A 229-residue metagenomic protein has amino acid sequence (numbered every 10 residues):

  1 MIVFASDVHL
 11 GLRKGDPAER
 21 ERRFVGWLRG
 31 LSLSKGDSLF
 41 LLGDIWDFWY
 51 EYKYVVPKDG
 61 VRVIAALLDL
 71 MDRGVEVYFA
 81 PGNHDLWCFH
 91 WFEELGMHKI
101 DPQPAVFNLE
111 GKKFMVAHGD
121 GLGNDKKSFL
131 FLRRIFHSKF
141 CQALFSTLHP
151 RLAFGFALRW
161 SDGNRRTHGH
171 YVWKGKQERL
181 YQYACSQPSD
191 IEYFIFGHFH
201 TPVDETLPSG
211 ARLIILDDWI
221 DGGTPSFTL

Functional and structural regions predicted by a protein language model:
M1-V3: Extreme N-terminal starter segment of soluble prokaryotic enzymes
A5, L10-L109: Core catalytic region of metal-dependent phosphoesterases/phosphodiesterases, especially metallo-beta-lactamase-like
G26, D69, H90, E94 (+6 more regions): Charged/polar, solvent-exposed surface patches and flexible loops
S32, E51, V55, H90-E94 (+5 more regions): Short amphipathic alpha-helical patches
S38-D44, G74-A80, F114-H118, F136-A143 (+2 more regions): Low-complexity, flexible helical/coil segments
D47-L70, L148-L152, G163-K174, Y183-I191: N-terminal short leaders/motifs
H98, P102, K113-M115, D120 (+2 more regions): Conserved beta-sheet core of the metallophosphoesterase superfamily
G119-R179: Active-site-proximal loop/helix segment associated with metal-binding centers of metalloenzymes
